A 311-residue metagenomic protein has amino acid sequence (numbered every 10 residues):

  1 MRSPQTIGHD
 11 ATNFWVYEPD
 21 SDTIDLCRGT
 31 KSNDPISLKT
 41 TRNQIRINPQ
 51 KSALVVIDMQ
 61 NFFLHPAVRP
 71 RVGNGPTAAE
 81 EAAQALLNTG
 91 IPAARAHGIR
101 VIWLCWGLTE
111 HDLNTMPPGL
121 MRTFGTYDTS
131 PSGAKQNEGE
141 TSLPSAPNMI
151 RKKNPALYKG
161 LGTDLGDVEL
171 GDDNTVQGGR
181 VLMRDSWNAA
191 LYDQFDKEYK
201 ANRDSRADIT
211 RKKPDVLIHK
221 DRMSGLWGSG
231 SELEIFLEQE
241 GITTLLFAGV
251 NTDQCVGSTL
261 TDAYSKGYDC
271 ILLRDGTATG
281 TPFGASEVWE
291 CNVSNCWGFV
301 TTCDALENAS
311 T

Functional and structural regions predicted by a protein language model:
M1-A53, Q60-F63, T89, A96-H97 (+1 more regions): Active-site-adjacent betaalpha module
Q50, A67-A94, G98-W106: A short alpha/beta connector and helix-capping loop motif
N61, L108-T109: Short, solvent-exposed loop/turn segments at secondary-structure junctions
H65-G75, M116-P118, A263: Surface-exposed, active-site-proximal loop segments in enzymatic domains
E110-N114: Short catalytic/ligand-binding loop motif for oxyanion handling, primarily in non-cytosolic enzymes, centered on
